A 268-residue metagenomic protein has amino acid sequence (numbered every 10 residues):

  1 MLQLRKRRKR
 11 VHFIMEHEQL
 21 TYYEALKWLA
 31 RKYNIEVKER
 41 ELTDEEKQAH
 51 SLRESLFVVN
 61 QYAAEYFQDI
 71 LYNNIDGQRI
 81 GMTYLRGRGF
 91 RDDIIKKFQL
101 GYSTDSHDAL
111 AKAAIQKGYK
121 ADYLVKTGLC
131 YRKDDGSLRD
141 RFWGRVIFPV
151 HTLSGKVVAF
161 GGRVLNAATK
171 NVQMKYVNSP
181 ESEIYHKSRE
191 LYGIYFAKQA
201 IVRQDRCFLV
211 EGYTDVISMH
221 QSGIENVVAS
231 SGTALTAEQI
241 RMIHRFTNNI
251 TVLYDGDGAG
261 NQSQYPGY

Functional and structural regions predicted by a protein language model:
M1-D122, K126: Non-catalytic accessory segments of DNA primases and related replication-initiation nucleases
H12, T251-D255: Short beta-alpha connecting loops at secondary-structure transitions that line or flank enzyme active sites
E18-Q19, R88, S103, G212 (+2 more regions): Short beta->alpha junction loops/turns
A30, L100, L129, A234-L235 (+1 more regions): Positions that flank functional sites
Q48-V58, Y62-A63, T104-I250, S263-Q264: Phosphate-handling DNA/RNA-contact segment within nucleic-acid enzymes
F67-L71, E181, Y254: Short amphipathic alpha-helical interaction patches enriched in hydrophobic/aromatic residues with interspersed Lys/Arg
G256-Y268: Phosphate/diphosphate-binding loops
